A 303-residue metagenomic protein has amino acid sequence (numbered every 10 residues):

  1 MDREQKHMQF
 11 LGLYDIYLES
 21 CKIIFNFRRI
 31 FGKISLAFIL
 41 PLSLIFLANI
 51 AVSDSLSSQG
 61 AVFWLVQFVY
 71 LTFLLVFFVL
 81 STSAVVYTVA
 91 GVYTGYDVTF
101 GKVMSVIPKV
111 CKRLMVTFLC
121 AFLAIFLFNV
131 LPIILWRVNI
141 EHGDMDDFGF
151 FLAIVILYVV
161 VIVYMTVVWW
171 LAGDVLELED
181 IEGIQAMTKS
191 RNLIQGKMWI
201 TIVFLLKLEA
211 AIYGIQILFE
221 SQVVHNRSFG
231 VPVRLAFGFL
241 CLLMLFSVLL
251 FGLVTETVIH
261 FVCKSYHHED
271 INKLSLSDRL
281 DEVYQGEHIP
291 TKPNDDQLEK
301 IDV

Functional and structural regions predicted by a protein language model:
D2-M8, D15, E19, L40-S43 (+9 more regions): Juxtamembrane transition segments at transmembrane-helix termini in multipass membrane proteins
Q9, D15, Y96-F100: Matrix-facing interhelical linker segments
F10, K33, V62: Flexible, glycine- and charge-enriched loops at secondary-structure boundaries
K22-L36, K112-V116, M198-V203: Membrane-interface helix starts
R29, I34, F38-I45, M115-F128: Alpha-helical transmembrane segments of integral membrane proteins, especially early/N-terminal helices
F68, L75-L176, E182-G183: Eukaryotic endomembrane system proteins
